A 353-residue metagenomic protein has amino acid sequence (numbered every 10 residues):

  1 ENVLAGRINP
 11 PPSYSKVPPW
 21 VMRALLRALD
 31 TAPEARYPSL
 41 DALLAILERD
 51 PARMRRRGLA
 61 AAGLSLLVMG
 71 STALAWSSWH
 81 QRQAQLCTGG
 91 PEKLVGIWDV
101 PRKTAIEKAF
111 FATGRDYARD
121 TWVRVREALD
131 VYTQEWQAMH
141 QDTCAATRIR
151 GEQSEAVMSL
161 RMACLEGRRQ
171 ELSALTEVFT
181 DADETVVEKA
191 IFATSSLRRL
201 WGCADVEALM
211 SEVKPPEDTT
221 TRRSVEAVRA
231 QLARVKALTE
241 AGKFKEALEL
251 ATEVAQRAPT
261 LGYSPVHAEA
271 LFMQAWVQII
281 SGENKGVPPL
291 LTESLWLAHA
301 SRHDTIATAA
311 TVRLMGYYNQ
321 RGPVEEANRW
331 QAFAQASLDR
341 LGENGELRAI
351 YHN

Functional and structural regions predicted by a protein language model:
E1-R55: C-terminal lobe helix-coil module of Hanks-type protein kinase domains
R53-Q83: Alpha-helical transmembrane signal-anchor helices
T143-F179, F244-K245, L250-A258: Short secondary-structure subsegments characteristic of cysteine-rich extracellular domains
S196, A230-G242, E269-G282, T308-P323 (+1 more regions): Tandem amphipathic alpha-helical repeat scaffolds
E207-A230: TPR-adjacent "capping" and linker segments in tetratricopeptide-repeat scaffold/adaptor proteins
V225-E226, P265, S301, T305 (+1 more regions): Residue signature of alpha-solenoid helical repeat architecture, marking inter-repeat boundaries and helix-start
T252-P259, T292-H299, A332-R340: Amphipathic alpha-helical segments of tetratricopeptide repeats
